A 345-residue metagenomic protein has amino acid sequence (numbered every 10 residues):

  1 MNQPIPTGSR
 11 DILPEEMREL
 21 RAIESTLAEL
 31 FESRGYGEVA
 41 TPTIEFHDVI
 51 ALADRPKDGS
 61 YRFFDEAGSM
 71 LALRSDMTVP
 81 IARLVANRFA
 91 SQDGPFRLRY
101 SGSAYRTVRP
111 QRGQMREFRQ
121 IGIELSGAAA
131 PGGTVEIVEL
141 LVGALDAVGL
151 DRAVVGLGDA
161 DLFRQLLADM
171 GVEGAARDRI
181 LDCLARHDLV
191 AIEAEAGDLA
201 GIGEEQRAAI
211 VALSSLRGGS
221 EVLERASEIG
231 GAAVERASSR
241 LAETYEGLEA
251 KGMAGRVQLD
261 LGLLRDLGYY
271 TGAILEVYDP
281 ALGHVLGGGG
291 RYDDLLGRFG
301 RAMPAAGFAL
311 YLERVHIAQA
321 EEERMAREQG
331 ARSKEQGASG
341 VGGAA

Functional and structural regions predicted by a protein language model:
P4-L13, A226: Generic N-terminal amphipathic, Lys/Arg-enriched alpha-helix
E16-R34, E45-F46, P56, T78-S91 (+3 more regions): Positively charged, Gly/Ser-enriched RNA/tRNA-binding surfaces
V39-L71: Polyanion/phosphate-binding surface patch
I44, G158, I180, L261: Residue-level "edge-of-site" marker
G59-A67, V172-E193, D279: Acidic, His- and aromatic-enriched active-site or binding-groove loops in soluble protein domains that engage sugars
E117-I121, L157-Q165: Short, conserved phosphate-binding/catalytic loop or strand-edge motifs used in phosphoryl-/nucleotidyl-transfer
A331-Q336: Short polybasic linear motifs
